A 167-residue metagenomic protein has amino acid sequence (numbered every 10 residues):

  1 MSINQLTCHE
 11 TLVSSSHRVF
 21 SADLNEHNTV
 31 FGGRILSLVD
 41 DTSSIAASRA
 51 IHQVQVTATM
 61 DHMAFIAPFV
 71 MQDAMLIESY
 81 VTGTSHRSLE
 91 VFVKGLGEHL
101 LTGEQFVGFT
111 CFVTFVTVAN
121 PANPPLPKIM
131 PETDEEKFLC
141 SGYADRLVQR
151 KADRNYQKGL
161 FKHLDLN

Functional and structural regions predicted by a protein language model:
S2, E10, V30, S44-E78 (+2 more regions): Hydrophobic beta-strand-centered segment that forms part of the acyl-chain substrate-binding groove
S2-N4, C8, L24-N25: A short, mixed-charge helix-start or loop-turn motif at secondary-structure junctions
I3, V13-S14, V70-M71, T82-N167: HotDog/MaoC-like acyl-thioester-processing domains
C8-S21: Short amphipathic
V19-F20, F65, F115-T117: Hydrophobic residues in beta-strands and at strand termini
A22-L38, L164-L166: A conserved, well-ordered hydrophobic junction motif at loop->secondary-structure transitions
L24, M60, T117-V118: Hydrophobic pocket-lining residues within nucleotide cofactor-binding pockets
I35, V39, S43-A47: Buried hydrophobic packing segments
